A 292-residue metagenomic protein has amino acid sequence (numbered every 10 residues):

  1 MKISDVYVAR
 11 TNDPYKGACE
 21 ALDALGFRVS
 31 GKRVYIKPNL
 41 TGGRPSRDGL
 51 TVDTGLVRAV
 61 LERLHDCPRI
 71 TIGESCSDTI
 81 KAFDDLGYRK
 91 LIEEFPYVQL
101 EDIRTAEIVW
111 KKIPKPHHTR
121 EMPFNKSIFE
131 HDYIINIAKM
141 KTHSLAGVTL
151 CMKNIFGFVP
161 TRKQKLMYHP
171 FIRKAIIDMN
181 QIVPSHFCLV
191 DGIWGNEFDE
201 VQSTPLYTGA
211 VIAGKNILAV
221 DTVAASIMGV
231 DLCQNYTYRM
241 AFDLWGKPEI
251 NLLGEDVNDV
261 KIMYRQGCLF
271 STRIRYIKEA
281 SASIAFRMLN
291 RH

Functional and structural regions predicted by a protein language model:
M1-H292: N-terminal and secondary-structure boundary signal
